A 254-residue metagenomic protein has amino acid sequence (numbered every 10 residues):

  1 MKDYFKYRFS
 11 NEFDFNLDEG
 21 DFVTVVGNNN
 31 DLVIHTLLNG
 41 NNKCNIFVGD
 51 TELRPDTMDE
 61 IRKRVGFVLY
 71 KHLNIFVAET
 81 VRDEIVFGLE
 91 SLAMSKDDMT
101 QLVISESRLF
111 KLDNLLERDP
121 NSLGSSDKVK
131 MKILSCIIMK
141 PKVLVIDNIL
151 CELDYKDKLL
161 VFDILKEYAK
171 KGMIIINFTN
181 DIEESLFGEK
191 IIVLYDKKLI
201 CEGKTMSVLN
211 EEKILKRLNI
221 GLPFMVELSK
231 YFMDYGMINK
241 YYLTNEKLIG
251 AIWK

Functional and structural regions predicted by a protein language model:
F5-Y7, I214-K254: ABC ATPase nucleotide-binding domains
T24-T36: Glycine-rich P-loop/Walker A and Walker A-like loops and their local beta1-loop-alpha1 context in P-loop NTPases
N45-E60: ABC ATPase NBD Q-loop/coupling interface
D97-L115: Conserved ABC ATPase "signature" region
D119-D127: Conserved ABC ATPase signature
I133-L134: Hydrophobic anchor residue at the start of the ABC signature
D196-K198: Conserved ABC ATPase "signature" C-loop
